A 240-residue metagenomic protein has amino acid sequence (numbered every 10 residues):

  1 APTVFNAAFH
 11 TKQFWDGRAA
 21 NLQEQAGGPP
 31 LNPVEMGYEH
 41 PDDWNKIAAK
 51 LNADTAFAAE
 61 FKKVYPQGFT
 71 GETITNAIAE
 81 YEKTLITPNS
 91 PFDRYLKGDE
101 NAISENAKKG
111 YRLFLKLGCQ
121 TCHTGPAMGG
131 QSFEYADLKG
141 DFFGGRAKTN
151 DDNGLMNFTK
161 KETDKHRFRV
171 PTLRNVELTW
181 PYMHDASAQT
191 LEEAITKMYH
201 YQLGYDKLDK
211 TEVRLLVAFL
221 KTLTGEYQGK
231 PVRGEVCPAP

Functional and structural regions predicted by a protein language model:
A1-P240: Periplasmic c-type cytochrome electron-transfer domains
